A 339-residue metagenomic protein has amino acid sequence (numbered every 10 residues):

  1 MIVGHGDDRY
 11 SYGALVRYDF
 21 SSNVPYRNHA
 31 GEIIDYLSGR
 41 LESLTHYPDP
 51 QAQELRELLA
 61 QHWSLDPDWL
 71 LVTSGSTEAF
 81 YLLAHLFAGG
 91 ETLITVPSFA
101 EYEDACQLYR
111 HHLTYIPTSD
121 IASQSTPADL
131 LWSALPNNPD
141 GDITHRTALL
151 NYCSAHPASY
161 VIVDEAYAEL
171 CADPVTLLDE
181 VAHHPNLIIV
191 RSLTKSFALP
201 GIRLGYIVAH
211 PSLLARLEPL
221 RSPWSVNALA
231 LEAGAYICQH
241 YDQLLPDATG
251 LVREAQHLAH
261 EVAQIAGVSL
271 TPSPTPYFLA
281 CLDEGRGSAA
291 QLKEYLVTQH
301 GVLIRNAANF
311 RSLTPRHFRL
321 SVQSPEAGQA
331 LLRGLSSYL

Functional and structural regions predicted by a protein language model:
M1-H46, S321: N-terminal "arm"/small-domain region of PLP-dependent enzymes with the aminotransferase-like
H29-E32, Q51, N186-Q264, V268-T271: PLP-dependent aminotransferase class I/II
P48, A60-L82: Short loop-beta-helix segment that forms the pyridoxal 5′-phosphate
H85-L135, P139-I143: PLP-dependent aminotransferase-like
D120-I121, T126-P127, D142-V161, E165-L199: Active-site pre-lysine segment of PLP-dependent enzymes
T147, T298-Q299, R311-L339: PLP-dependent enzyme catalytic core of the Aspartate aminotransferase-like
V252, A266-H300: Conserved PLP-binding catalytic core of the aspartate aminotransferase-like
